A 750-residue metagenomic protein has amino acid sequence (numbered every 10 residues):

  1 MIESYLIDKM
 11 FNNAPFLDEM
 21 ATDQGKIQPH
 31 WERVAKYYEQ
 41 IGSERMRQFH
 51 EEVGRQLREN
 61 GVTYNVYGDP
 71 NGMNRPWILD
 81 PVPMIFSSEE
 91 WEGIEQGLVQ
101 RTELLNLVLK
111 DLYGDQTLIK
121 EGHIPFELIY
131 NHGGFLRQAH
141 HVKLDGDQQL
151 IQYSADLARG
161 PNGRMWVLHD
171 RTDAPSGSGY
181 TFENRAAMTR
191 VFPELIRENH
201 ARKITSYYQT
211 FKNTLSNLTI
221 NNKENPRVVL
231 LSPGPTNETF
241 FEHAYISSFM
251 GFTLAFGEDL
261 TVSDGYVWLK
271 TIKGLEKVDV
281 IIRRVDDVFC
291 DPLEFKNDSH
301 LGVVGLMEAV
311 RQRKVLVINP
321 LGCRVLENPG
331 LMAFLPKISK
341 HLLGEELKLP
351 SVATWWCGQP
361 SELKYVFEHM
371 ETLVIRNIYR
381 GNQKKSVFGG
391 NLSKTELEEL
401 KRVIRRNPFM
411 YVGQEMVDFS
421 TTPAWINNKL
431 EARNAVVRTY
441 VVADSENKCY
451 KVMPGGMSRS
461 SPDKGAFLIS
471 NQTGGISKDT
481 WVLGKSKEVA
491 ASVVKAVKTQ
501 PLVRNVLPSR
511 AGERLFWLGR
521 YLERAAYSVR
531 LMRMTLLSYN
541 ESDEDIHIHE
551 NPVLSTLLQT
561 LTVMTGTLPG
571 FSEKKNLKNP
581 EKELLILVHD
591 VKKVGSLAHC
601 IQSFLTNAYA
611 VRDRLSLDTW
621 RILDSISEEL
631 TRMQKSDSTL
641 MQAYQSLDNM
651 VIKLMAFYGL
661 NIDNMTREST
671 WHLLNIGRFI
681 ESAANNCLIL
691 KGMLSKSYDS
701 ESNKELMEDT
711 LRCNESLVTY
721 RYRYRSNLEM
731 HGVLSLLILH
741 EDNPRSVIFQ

Functional and structural regions predicted by a protein language model:
I2-E89: N-terminal low-complexity, Ser/Thr- and acidic-residue-enriched intrinsically disordered segments
I2-P29, I151-Y153, A158-W166, D170-L343: ATP-binding N-terminal substructure of ATP-dependent carboxylate-amine bond-forming enzymes
K26, A158, N162-M165, R171-D173 (+18 more regions): Short, glycine-/Ser/Thr-/acidic-enriched flexible segments
Q56-D145, G160-N162, T172-V228, G234-Y245 (+7 more regions): Alpha-helical transmembrane segments and their helix-helix packing motifs
W91-L112, N131-R137, S247, S263 (+4 more regions): Active-site nucleotide/adenylate-binding loops and adjacent lid/helix of ATP-dependent enzymes
G134-W166, V280, C357-E371, G390-T473: Phosphate-binding site of ATP-dependent enzymes
Y153-G160, L168-R171, L231-P233, A255-G257 (+10 more regions): Generic beta-strand/beta-sheet core signal
C290-L293, A424, E541: A generic structural signal for short coil/turn motifs at secondary-structure boundaries
